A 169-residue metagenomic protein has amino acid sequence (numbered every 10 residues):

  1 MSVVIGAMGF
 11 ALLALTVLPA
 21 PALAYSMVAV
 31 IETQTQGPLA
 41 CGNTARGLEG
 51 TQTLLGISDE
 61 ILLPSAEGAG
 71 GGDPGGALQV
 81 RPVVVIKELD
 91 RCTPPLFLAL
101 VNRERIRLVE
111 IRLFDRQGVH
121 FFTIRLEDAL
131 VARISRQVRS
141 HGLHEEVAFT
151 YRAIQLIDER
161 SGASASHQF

Functional and structural regions predicted by a protein language model:
V4-P19: Bacterial N-terminal signal peptides
P21-F169: Glycine-rich, low-complexity intrinsically disordered segments
